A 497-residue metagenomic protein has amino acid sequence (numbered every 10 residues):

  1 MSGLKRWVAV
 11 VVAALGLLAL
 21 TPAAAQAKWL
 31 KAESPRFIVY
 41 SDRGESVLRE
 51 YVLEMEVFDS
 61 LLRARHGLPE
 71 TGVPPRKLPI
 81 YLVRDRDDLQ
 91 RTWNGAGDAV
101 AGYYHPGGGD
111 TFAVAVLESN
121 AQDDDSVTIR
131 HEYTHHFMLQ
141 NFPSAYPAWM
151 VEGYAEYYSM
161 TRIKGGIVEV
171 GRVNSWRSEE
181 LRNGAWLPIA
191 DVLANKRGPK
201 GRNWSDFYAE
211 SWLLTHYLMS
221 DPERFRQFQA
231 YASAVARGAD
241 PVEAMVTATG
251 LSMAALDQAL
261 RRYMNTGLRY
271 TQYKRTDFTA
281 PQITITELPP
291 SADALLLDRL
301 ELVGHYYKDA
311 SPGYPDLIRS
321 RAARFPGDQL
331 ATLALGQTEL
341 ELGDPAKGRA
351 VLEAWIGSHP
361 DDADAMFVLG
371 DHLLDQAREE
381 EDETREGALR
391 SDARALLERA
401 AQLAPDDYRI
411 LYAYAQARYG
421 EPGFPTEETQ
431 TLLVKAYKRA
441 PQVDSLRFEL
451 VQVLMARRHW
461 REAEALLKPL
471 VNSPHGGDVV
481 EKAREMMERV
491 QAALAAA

Functional and structural regions predicted by a protein language model:
A9-A19: Bacterial N-terminal signal peptides
Q26-P147, Y158, R162-G165, W186 (+2 more regions): Juxtacatalytic substrate-recognition/specificity segment
K31, R237-E381, R399, D406 (+2 more regions): Beta/coil-rich, acidic/histidine-enriched accessory regions frequently appended to metallopeptidases
E70-T71, E169-G201, M219-Q272: Amphipathic alpha-helical substructures
V303-G304, G336-Q337, F367-E381, R385-L389 (+2 more regions): Alpha-helical adaptor scaffolds
D371-H372, Q416-G420, Q452-A456, D478-A496: TPR/TPR-like alpha-solenoid helical repeat scaffolds
L389-D392, M455, W460-D478: TPR/TPR-like (Sel1-like) alpha-helical repeat modules
